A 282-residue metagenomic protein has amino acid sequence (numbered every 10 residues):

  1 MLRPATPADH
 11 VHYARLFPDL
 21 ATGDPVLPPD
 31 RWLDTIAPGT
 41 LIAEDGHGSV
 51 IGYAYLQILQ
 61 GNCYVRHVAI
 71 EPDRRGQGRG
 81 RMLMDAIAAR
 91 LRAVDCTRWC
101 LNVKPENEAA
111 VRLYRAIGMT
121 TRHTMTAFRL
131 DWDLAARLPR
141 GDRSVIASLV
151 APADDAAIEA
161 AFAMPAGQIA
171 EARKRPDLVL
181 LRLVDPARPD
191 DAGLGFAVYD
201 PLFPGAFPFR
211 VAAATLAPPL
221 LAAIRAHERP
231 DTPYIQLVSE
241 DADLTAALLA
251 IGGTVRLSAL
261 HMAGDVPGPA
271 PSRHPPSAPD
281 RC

Functional and structural regions predicted by a protein language model:
H10-V11, R15-Y55, E159-R182, P186: Active-site rim helix/loop that mediates acceptor-substrate recognition in acyltransferases
Y13, I117-L202: Amide-forming acyltransferase catalytic core, primarily the GNAT-like/NAT-type and related acyltransferase folds
I42, G48-Q57, Y64-A69, D190-P201 (+1 more regions): Conserved beta-strand in the GNAT
E44, V68-R75, F203-A217, V238: A short, internal acetyl-CoA/4′-phosphopantetheine-binding micro-motif in the GNAT/acyltransferase core
E71, L101-A110, R129-D133, I235-T245: Conserved beta-strand-loop-alpha-helix junction that forms the acyl-donor binding cleft
R74, G78-A86, T215-A223: Conserved acetyl-CoA pyrophosphate-binding loop and the N-cap/start of the following alpha-helix in GNAT-like
L91-N102, M125, R229-S239: Conserved GNAT acetyl-CoA-binding A-motif
C100-K104, R115, T120-D133, T254-D265: Conserved catalytic-core motifs of GNAT/GCN5-like acyltransferases
